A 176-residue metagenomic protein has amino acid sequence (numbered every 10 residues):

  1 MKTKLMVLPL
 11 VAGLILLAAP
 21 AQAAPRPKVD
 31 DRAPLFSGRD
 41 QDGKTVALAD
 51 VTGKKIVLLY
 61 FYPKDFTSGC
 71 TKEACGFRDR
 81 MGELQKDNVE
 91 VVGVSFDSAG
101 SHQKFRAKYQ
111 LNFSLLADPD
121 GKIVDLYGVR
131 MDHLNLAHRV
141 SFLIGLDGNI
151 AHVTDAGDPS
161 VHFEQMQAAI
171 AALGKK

Functional and structural regions predicted by a protein language model:
L5-V7, L14-L35: N-proximal helix/coil linker or "cap" segments that precede and/or mark the start of modular domains
A33-P34, I56-V57, H138-V140: Short loop/turn microsegments at loop-to-beta-strand junctions
F36-I56: A short beta-strand-turn-helix
D40-Q41, D118, I144-G145: Short, acidic, Ser/Thr-enriched surface-loop or helix-capping motifs
V51-T71: Short active-site neighborhood of thiol/selenol oxidoreductases, capturing the structured segment around
F66, T71-Q110, G121-I123: Structural microenvironment flanking redox-active thiols in thiol-disulfide oxidoreductases
A137-K176: Thiol-/selenol-based redox modules, centered on thioredoxin-like and closely related oxidoreductase domains
